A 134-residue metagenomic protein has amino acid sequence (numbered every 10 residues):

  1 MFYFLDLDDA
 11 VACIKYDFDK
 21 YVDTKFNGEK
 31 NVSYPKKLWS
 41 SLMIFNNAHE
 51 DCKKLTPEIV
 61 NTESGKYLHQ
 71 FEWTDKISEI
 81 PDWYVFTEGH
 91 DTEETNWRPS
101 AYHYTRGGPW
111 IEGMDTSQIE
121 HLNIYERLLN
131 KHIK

Functional and structural regions predicted by a protein language model:
M1-Y21, I44: GT-A fold catalytic core of metal-dependent nucleotide-sugar glycosyltransferases, centered on the diacidic
Y16-D23, W39, H49: A gly/proline- and charged-residue-enriched helix-loop-helix capping module
N27-V32: Short, P/G- and charge-enriched loop/turn segments at secondary-structure junctions
W39-K134: A glycosyltransferase accessory/donor-loop signature
